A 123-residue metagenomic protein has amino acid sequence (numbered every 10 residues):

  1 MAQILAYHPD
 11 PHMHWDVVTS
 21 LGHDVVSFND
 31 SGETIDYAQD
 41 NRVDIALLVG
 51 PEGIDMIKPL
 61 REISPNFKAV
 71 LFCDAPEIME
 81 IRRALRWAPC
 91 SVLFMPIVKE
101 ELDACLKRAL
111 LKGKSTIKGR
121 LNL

Functional and structural regions predicted by a protein language model:
A6-E33: Two-component/phosphorelay signaling modules centered on CheY-like receiver
P9, G50, F72-P76, P96: Conserved active-site segment of CheY-like receiver
N29-I45, E52: Acidic, metal-coordinating helix/loop segments flanking the phosphotransfer/catalytic sites of two-component signaling
A46, A69, V92-L93: Two-component signal transduction core modules
I54-N66: Short amphipathic alpha-helix used as the core "switch/output" element in two-component signaling
D55, C73-V92: Alpha4 helix (beta4-alpha4-beta5 surface) of REC/receiver domains from two-component response regulators
I97-L106: C-terminal output helix
K99, L111-L123: CheY-like receiver
